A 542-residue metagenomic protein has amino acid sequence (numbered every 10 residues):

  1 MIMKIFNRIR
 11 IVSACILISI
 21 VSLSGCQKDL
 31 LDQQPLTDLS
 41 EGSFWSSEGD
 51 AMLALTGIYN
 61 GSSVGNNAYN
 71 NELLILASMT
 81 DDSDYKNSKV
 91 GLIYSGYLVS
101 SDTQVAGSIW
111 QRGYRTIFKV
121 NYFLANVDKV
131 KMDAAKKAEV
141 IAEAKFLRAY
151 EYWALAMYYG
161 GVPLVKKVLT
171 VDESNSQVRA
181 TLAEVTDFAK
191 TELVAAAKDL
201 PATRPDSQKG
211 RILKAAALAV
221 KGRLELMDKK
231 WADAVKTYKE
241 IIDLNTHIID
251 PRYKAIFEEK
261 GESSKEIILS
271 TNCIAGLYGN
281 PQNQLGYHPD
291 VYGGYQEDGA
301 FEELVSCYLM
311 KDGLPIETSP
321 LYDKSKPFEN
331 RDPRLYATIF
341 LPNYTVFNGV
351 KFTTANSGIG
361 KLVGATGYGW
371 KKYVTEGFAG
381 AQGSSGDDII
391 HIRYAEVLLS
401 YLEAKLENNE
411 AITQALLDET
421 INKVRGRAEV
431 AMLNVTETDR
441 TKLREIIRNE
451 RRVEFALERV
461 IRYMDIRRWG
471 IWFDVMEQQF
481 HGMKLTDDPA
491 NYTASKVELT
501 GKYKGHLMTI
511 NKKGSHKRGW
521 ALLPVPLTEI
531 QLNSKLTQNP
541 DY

Functional and structural regions predicted by a protein language model:
I2-S13: Bacterial N-terminal signal peptides that target proteins for export
C26, G113-T116, F188-K190, F257-L314 (+3 more regions): Long, intrinsically disordered, low-complexity segments
Q27-V90, V194-A197, R211-N356, D474-S495: An aromatic- and glycine-enriched ligand-binding surface/loop that stacks and positions planar moieties
S47-N66, K89-Y159, N175-E184, L193-D206 (+5 more regions): Conserved, well-structured interaction surfaces
V90-I93, L98, L321-Y394, D541: Flexible, polar/acidic helix-loop-strand segments at domain edges
T186, W231, A411-Q414: TPR-repeat structural position
